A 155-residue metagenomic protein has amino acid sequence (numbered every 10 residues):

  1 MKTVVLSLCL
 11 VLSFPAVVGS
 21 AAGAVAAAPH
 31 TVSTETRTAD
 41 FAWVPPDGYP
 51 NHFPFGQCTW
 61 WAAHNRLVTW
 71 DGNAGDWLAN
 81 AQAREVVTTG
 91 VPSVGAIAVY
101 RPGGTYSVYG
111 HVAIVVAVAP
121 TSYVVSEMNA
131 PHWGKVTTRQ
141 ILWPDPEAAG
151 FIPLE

Functional and structural regions predicted by a protein language model:
M1-F41: N-terminal prepro-regions of secreted/extracellular proteins
L6-L12, L67, L78, L142 (+1 more regions): Generic detector of leucine side chains in alpha-helical contexts
L12, V17-G23, W77, E85 (+2 more regions): Generic signature of intrinsically disordered, low-complexity, basic-rich segments and short cationic peptides
A16, H30-T31, S93, D145 (+1 more regions): Generic low-complexity segments that are intrinsically disordered, proline-rich and/or Lys/Arg-biased
H30-P131: Secreted/periplasmic proteins that engage bacterial cell-wall peptidoglycan
V118-E155: Aromatic- and glycine-rich peptidoglycan recognition patches
